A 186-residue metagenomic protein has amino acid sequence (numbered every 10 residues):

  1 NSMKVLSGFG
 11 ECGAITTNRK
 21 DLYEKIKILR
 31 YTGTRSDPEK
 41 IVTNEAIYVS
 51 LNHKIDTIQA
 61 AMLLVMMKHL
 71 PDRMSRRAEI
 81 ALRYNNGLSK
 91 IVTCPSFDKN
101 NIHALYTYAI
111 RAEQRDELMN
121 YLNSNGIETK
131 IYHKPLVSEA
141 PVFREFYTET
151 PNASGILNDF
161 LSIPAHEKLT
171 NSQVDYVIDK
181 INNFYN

Functional and structural regions predicted by a protein language model:
N1-F9, P38, T43-E45: Conserved active-site segment immediately N-terminal to the catalytic lysine that forms the internal aldimine
S2-G8, A14-T16, K20-D21, S162: Active-site phosphate-binding strand-loop segment of PLP-dependent enzymes
N18-N186: PLP-dependent aminotransferase class I/II
